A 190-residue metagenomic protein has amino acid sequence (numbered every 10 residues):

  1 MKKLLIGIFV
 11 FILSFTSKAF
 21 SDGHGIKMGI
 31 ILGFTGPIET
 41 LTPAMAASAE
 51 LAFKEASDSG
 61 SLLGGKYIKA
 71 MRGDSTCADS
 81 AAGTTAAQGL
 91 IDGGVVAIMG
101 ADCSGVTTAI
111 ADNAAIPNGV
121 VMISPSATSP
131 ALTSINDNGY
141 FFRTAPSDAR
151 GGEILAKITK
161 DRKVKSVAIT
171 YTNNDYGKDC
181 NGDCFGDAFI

Functional and structural regions predicted by a protein language model:
M1-K27, D92: Short, low-complexity disordered leader/linker segments with a strong preference for bacterial N-terminal type II
A19-I30, S61-Y67, K160-S166: Immediate post-signal peptide segment of exported/extracytoplasmic ligand-binding proteins
G29-E50, G73-S80, D102, T172-K178: Extracytoplasmic "Venus flytrap"
T40-P43, G83, I110-A111, S134-I135: Short, solvent-exposed loop/turn and secondary-structure capping segments
A47-A70: Signal peptide-proximal N-terminal region of secreted/periplasmic/extracellular or secretory-lumen proteins
A52, D183-I190: C-terminal intramolecular chaperone/auto-processing assembly modules
K66-D92, R150-I154: Structural motif
D92-C184: Extracytoplasmic ligand/sensor domains, especially the bilobed periplasmic-binding protein
